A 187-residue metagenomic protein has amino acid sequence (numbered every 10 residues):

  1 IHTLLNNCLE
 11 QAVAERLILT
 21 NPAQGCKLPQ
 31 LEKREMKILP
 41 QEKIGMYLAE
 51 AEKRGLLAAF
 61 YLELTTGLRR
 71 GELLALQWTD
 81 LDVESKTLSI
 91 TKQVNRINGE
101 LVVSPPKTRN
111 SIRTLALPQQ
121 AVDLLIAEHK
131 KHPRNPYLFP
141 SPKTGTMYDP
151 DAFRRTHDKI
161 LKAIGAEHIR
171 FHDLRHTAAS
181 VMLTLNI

Functional and structural regions predicted by a protein language model:
I1-P22, K33, G145-A152, G165-D173 (+1 more regions): N-terminal core-binding DNA-recognition domain of tyrosine site-specific recombinases/integrases
Q11, E15, D80, I160-A163 (+1 more regions): Active-site catalytic microenvironments for nucleophilic, acid-base chemistry
A14-W78, V83-E84, N110-I112, Q120 (+2 more regions): Basic, Lys/Arg- and aromatic-enriched nucleic-acid-binding interface segment
Q24-G25, S85-I90, P140, R170 (+1 more regions): Short functional hotspots where side chains directly engage DNA or cofactors
M46-L56, T66, L115, D123 (+2 more regions): Short, basic (Lys/Arg/His-rich) helix/loop patches that form interaction surfaces in the mid-to-C-terminal regions
D80-T87, H168, I187: Short, polar N-cap/turn motifs at the start of nucleic acid-interacting alpha helices
K92-N110: Short, flexible, glycine-rich and Lys/Arg-enriched loop motifs at helix boundaries that contact anionic partners
